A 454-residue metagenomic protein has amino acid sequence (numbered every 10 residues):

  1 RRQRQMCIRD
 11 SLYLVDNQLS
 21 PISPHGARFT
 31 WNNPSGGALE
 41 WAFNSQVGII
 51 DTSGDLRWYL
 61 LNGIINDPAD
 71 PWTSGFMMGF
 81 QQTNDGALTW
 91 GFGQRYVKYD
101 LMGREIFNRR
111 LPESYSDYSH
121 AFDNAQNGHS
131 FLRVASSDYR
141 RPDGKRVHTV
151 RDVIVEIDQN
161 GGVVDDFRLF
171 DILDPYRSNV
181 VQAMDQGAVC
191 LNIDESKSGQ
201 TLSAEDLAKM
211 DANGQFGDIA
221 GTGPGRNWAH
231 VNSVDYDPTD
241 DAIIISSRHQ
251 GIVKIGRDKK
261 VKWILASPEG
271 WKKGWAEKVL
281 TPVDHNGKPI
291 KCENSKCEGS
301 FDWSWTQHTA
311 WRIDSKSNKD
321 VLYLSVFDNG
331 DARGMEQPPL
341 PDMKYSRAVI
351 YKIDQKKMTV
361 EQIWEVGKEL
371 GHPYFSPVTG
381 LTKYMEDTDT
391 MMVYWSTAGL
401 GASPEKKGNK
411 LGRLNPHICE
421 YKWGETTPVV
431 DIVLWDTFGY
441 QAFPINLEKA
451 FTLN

Functional and structural regions predicted by a protein language model:
Q3-I8: Short, small-residue-biased leader/transition segments that mark boundaries at the very start of proteins
Q18-G36, D70-N84, H120-N127, D138 (+5 more regions): Structural signature of eukaryotic scaffold interfaces centered on beta-propeller domains
L56-N124: Blade-loop segments of beta-propeller domains
L61-P71, R110-S114, V164-P224, K262-F301 (+2 more regions): Surface-exposed loop and turn segments in beta-propeller and other repeat-based domains that flank or scaffold
Y96-R104, H148-G162, H249, P338-K357 (+1 more regions): Beta-propeller blade signature
Q200-V349: Beta-propeller domains
S304-H417: Loop/turn-rich, solvent-exposed surfaces of beta-rich toroidal or solenoidal domains
A398-G399, P404-N454: Blade-level signature of beta-propeller repeat domains, shared across WD40, Kelch, NHL, RCC1 and BNR/Asp-box propellers
